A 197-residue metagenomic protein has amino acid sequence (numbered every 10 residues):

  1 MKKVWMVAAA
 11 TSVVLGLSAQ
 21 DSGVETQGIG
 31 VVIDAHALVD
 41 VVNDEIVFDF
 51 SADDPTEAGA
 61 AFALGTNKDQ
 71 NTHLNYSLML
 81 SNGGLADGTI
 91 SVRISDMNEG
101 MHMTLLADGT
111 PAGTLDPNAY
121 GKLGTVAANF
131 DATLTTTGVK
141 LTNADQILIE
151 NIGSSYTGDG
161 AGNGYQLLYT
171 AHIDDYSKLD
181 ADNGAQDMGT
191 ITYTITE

Functional and structural regions predicted by a protein language model:
K2-A8: Sec-dependent signal peptide recognition, specifically the positively charged N-region followed immediately by
A10-S18: Hydrophobic h-region of N-terminal signal peptides that target proteins for export in Gram-negative bacteria
Q20-L141, D145-E197: N-terminal small/polar-rich segments of proteins
